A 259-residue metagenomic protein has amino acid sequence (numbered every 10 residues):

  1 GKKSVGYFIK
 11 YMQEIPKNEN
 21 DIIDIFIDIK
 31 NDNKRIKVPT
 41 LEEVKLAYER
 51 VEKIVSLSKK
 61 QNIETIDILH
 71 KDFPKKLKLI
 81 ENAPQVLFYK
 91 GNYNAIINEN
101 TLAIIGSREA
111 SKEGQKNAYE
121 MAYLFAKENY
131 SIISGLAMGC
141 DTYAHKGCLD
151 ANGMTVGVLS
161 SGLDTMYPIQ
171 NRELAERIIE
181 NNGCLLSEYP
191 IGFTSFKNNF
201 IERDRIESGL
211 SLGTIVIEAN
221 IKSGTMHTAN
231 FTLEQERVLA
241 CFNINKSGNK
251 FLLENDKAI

Functional and structural regions predicted by a protein language model:
G1-K71, E236: Short, small/acidic-rich helices and loops at N termini and domain boundaries of DNA replication/processing enzymes
D67-I259: Glycine-biased, small-residue-rich flexible motifs in mid-sequence functional cores and linkers
